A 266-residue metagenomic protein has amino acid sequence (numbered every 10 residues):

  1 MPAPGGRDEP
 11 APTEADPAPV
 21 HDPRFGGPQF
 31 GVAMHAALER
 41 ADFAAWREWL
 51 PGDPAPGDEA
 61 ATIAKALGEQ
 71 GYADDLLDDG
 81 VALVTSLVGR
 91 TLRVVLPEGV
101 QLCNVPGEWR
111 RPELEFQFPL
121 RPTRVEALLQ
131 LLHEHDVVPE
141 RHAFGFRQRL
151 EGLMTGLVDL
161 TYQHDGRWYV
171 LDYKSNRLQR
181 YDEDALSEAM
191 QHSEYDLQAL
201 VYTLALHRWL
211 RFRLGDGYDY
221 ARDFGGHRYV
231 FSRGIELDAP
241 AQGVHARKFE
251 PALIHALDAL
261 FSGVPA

Functional and structural regions predicted by a protein language model:
M1-A266: Structural signature of nuclease core domains in nucleic-acid processing machines
